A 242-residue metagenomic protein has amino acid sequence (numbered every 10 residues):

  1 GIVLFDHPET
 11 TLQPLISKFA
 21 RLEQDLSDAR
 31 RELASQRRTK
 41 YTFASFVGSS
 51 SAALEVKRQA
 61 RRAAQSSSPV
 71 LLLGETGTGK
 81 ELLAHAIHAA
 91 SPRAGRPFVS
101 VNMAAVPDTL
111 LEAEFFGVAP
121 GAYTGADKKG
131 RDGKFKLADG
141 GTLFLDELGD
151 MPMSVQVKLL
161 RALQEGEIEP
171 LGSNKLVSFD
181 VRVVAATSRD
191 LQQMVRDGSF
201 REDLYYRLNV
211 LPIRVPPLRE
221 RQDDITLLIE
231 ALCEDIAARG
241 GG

Functional and structural regions predicted by a protein language model:
I2-V3, T142: PAS-family sensory domains
V3-F5, E9-V47, S51, R58: Conserved ASCE P-loop NTPase core motifs with emphasis on AAA+ ATPases
T10, S17, V181, A186 (+1 more regions): Conserved catalytic/ATP-binding subdomain
A34-S178, V183-R189, M194, L218 (+1 more regions): AAA+ ATPase active-site-proximal loops
H85, R207, L211: ABC-type ATPase nucleotide-binding domain
N102, L211-D224: Conserved AAA+ ATPase "SRH/arginine-finger" region at the nucleotide-binding site
Q222-I225, I229, C233: Conserved Sensor-2/SRH helix of P-loop NTPases
